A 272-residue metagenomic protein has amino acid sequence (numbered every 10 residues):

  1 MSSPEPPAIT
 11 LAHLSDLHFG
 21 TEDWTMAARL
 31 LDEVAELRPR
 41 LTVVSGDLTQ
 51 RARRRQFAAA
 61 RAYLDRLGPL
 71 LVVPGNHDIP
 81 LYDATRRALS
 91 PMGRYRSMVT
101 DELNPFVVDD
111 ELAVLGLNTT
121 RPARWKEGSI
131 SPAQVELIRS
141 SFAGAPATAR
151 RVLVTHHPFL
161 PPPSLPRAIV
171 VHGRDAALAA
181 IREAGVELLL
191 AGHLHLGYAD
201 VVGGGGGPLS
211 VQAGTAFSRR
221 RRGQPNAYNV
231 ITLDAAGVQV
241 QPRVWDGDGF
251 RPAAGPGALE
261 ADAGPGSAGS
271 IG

Functional and structural regions predicted by a protein language model:
M1-R66, Y82, L103, L137: N-terminal active-site segment of His-dependent metallophosphoesterases
S2-A12, F106-G116, A143-R150, G203-L209: Beta-strand-turn-beta hairpins that frame and shape the catalytic cleft of phosphate-ester-processing enzymes
L14-S15, T42-D47, L70-N76, N118 (+3 more regions): Active-site neighborhood of phospho(di)ester-bond hydrolases with catalytic His/Asp-centered motifs
G20-E22, T49-R55, N76-A84, R121-K126 (+3 more regions): Active-site environment of divalent metal-dependent phosphoester hydrolases
A58-S140, A145, A179-R182, V230: Extended active-site neighborhood of metal-dependent phosphoesterases/phosphodiesterases
A147-P162: Short acidic, glycine-rich surface-loop motifs adjacent to enzyme active sites
L165-A236: Conserved beta-sheet core of the metallophosphoesterase superfamily
L233-G272: A short C-terminal boundary segment appended to hydrolase-like catalytic domains
